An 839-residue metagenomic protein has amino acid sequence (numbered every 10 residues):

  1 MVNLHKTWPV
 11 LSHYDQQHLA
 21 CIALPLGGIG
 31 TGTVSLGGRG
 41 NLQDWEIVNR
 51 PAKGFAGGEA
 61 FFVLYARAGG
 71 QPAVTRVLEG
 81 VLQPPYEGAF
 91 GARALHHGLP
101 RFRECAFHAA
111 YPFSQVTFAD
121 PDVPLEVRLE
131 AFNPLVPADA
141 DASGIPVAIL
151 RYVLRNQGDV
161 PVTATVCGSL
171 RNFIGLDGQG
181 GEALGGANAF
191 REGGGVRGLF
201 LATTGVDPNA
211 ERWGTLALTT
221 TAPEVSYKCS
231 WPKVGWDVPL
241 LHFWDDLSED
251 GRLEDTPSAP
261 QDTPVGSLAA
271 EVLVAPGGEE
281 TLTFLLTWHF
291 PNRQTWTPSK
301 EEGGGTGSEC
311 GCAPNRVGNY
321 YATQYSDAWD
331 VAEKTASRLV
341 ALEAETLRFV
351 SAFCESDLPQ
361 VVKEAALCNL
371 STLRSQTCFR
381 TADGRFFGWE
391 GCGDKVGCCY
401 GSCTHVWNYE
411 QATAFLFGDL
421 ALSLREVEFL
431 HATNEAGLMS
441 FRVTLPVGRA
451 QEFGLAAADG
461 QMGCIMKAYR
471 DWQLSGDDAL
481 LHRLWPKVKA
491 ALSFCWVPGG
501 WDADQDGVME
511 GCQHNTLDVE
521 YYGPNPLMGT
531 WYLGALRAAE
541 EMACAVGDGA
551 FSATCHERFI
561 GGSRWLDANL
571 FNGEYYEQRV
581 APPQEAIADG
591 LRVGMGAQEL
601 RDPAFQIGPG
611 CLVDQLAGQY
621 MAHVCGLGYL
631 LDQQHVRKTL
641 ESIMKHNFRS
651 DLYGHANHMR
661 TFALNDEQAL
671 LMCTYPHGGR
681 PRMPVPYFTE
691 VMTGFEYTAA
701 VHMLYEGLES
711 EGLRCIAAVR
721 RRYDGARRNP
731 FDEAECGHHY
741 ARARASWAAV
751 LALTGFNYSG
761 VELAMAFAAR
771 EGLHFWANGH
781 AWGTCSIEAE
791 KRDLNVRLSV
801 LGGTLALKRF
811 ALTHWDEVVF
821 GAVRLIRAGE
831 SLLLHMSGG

Functional and structural regions predicted by a protein language model:
M1-L82, S356, A366-N369, R374-Q376: Beta-strand-rich N-terminal accessory domains
M1-T7, H13-D15, I22, Q115 (+8 more regions): Acidic/polar, glycine-enriched structural segments that form the non-catalytic walls/loops of the carbohydrate-binding
C21, N41-Q43, N49-L129, V136-A140 (+5 more regions): Non-catalytic C-terminal accessory modules of carbohydrate-active enzymes
V63-R67, A73-V77, P84-G91, N156 (+14 more regions): Aromatic-rich carbohydrate-recognition surfaces in CAZymes
D141-S143, I149-R151, W213, C229-P232 (+7 more regions): The feature captures the catalytic groove of carbohydrate-active enzymes
P146-R155, R792-V800: Short beta-strand elements of extracellular/lumenal beta-sandwich folds
P276-E279, I826-L832: Solvent-exposed, conformationally flexible loop/turn segments
D394-L438, Q461, H482, P486 (+9 more regions): Active-site core of glycosidic bond-cleaving carbohydrate-active enzymes
